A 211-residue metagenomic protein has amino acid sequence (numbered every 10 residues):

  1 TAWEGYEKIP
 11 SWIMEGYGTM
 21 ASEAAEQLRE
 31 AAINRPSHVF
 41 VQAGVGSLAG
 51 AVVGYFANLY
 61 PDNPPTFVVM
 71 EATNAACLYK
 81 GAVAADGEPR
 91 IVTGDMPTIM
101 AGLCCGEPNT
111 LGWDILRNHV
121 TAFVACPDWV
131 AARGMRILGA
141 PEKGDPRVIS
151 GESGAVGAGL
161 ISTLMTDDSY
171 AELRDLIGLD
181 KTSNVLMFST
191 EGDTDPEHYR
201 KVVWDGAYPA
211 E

Functional and structural regions predicted by a protein language model:
W3, M14, E107-I177: Active-site-adjacent helical/loop segments in soluble small-molecule enzymes
W3-N118, L173-E211: Glycine-rich phosphate/pyrophosphate-binding loop at beta-loop-alpha junctions
